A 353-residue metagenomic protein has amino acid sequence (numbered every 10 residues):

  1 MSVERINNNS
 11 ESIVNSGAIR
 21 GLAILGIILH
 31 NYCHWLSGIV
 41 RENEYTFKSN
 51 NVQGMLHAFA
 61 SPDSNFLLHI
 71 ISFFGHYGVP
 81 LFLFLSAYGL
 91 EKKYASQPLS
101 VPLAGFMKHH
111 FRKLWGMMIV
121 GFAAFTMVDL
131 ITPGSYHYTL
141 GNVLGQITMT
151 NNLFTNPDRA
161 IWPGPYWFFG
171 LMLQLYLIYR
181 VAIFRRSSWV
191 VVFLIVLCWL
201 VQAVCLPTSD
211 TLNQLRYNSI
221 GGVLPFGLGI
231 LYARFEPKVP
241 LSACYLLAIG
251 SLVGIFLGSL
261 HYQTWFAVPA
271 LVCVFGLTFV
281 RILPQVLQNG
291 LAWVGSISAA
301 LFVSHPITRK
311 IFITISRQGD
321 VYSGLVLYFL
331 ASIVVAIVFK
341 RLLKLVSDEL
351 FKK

Functional and structural regions predicted by a protein language model:
M1-C198, Q318-K353: Membrane-cytosol interface segments of multi-pass membrane proteins, especially ER/Golgi lipid-handling enzymes
W199-F329: Alpha-helical transmembrane segments and terminal signal-anchor/GPI-anchor hydrophobic tails, characterized by long
